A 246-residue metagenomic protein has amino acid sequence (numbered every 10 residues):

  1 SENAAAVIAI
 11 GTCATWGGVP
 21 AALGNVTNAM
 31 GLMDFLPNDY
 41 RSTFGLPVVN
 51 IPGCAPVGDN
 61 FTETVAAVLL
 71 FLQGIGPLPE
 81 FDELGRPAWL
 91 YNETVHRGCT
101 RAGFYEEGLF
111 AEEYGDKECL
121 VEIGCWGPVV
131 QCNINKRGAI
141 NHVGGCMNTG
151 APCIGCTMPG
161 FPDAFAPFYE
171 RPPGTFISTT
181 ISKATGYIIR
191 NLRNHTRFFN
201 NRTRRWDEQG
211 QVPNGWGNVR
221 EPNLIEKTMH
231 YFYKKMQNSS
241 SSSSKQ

Functional and structural regions predicted by a protein language model:
S1-A4: Short, conserved loop/helix-junction motifs that constitute active-site signature segments in enzyme catalytic cores
A6-G11, V49-I51: Hydrophobic/aromatic beta-strand patches that form the interior of the parallel beta-sheet core in alpha/beta enzyme
I10-C13, M158: Short loop/turn segments at strand-loop or loop-helix junctions that form parts of catalytic or ligand-binding pockets
C13-W16, P56: Solvent-exposed loop/turn segments at secondary-structure junctions within structured extracellular/periplasmic domains
G17-F44, V49, G53: Class I SAM-dependent methyltransferase SAM-binding "motif I" and its flanking Rossmann-like core
G18-A22, N60-T64, A166: A short secondary-structure junction signal
G45-V48, A66-Q246: Iron-sulfur (Fe-S) cluster-binding modules
P56-D59, V68: Early transmembrane alpha-helices of polytopic membrane proteins
